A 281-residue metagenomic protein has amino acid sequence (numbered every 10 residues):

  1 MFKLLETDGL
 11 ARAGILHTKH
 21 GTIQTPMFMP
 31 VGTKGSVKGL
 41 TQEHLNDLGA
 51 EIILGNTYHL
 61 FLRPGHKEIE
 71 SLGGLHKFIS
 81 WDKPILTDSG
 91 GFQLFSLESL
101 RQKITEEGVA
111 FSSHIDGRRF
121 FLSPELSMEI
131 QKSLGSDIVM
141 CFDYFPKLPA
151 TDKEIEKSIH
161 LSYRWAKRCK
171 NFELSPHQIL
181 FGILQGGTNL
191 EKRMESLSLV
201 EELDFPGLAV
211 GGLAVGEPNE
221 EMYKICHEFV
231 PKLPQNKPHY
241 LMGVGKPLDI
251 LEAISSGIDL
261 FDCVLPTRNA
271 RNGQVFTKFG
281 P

Functional and structural regions predicted by a protein language model:
M1-L174: Non-catalytic, usually N-terminal nucleic-acid engagement modules in DNA/RNA processing proteins
H160, F172-P281: Glycine-rich phosphate/ribose-binding loops and adjacent secondary-structure elements that form binding surfaces
